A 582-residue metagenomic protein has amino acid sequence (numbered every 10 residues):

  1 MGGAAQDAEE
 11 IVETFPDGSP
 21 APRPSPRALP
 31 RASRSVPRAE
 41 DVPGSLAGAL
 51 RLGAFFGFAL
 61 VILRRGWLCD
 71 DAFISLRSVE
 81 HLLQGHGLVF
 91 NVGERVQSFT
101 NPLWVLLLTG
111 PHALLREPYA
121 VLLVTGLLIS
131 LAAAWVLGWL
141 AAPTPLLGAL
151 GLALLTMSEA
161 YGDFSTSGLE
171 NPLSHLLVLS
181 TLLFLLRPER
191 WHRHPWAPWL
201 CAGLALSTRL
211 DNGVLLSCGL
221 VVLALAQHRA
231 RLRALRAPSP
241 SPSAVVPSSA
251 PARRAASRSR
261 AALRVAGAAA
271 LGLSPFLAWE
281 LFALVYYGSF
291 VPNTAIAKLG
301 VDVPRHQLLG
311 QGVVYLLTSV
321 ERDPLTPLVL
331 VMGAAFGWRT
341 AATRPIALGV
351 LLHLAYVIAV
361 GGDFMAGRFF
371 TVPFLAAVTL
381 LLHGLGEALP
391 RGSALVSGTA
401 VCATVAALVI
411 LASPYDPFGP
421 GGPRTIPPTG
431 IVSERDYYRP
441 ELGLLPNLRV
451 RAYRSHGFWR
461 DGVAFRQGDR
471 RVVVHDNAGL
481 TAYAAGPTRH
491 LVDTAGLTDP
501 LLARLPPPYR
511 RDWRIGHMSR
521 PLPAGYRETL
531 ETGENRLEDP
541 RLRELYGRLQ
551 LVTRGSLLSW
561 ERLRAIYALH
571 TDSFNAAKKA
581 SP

Functional and structural regions predicted by a protein language model:
M1-A39, S239-S249: Actinobacteria-biased recognition of intrinsically disordered, low-complexity terminal regions
R34, R38-R236, A244-V245, P251-P582: Membrane-proximal envelope and lipid/glycan-remodeling enzymes
